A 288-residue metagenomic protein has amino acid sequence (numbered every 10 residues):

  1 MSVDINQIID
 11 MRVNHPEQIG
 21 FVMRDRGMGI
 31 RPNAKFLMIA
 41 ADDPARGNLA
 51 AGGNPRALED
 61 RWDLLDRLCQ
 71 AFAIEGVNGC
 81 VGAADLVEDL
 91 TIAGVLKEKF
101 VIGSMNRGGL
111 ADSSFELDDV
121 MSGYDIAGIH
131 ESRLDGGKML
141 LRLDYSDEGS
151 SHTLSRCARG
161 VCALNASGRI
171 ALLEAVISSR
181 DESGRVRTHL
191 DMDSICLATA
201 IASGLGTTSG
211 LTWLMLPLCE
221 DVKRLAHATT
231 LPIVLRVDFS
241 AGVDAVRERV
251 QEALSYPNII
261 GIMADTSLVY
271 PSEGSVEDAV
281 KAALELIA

Functional and structural regions predicted by a protein language model:
M1-D42, R46, D89-E98: N-terminal amphipathic alpha-helix/helix-capping segment at the start of soluble metabolic enzymes
A45-G79, V87, I92-G94, F100-G109 (+3 more regions): Alpha/beta enzyme core
G82: Acidic, Mg2+-coordinating active-site environments of NTP-dependent enzymes
T266-S275: A short, acidic, flexible beta-alpha connecting loop/helix-capping segment that sits on the rim of active
